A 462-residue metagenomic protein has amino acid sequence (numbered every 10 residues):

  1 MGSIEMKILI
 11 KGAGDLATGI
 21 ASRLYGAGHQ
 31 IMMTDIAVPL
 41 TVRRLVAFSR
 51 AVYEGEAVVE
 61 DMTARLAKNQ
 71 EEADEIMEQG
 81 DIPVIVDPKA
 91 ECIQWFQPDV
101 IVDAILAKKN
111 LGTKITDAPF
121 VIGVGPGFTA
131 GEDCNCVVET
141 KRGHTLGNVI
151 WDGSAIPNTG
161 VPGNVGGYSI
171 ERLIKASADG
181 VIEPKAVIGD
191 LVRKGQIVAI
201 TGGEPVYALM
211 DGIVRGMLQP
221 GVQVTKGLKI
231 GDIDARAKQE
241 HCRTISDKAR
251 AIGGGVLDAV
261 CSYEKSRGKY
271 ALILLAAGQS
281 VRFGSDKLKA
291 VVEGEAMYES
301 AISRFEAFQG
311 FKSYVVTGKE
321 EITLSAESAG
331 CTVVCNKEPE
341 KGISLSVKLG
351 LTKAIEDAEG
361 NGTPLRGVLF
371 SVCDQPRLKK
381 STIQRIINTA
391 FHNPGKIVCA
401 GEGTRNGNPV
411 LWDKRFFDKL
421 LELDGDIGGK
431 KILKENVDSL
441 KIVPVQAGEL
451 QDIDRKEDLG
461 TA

Functional and structural regions predicted by a protein language model:
G2-R267: Well-ordered secondary-structure scaffolds
I4, P39, G268-E320: N-terminal glycine-rich phosphate-binding loop and ensuing alpha1 helix
I8, Y270-L272, V368: Conserved hydrophobic helix-helix packing surfaces used for dimerization/oligomerization
G268, L272, D418, E422-A462: Conserved alpha/beta core of the MobA/IspD/sugar-nucleotide pyrophosphorylase nucleotidyltransferase superfamily
E321-S328: Acidic helix N-cap motif at the loop->helix transition within catalytic regions of sugar-transfer enzymes
G330-K341: Conserved donor nucleotide-binding strand/loop of the catalytic core
E340-K419: Conserved beta-loop-beta/alpha segment of the NTase-like Rossmann-fold superfamily that binds/positions NTPs
